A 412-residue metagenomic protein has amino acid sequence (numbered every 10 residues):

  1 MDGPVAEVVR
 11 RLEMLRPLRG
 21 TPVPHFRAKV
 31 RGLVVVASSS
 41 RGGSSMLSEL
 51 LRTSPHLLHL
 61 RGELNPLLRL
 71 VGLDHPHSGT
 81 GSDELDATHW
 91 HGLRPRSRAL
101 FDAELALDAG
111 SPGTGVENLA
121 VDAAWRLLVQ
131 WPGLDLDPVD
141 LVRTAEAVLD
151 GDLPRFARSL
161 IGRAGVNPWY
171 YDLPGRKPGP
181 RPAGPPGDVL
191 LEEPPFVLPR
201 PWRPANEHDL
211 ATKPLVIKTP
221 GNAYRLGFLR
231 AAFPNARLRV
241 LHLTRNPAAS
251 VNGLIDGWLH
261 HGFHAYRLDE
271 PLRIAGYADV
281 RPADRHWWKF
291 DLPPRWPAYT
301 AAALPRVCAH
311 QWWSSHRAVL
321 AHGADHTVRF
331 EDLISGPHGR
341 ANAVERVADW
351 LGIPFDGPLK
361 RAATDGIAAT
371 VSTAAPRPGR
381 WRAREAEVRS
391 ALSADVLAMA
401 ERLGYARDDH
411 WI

Functional and structural regions predicted by a protein language model:
M1-K29, L33-V34, V129, D135-L136 (+5 more regions): PAPS-dependent sulfotransferases, especially Golgi type II membrane carbohydrate sulfotransferases
A37-S38, K218: The Walker A (P-loop) glycine that initiates the GxxxxGKT/S ATP-binding motif of P-loop NTPases
S44-L58: A conserved segment at the C-terminal end of the G1
M46, G227-A232: A short acidic, amphipathic alpha-helical/loop segment
P55, N235-R239, H322-D325: Short glycine-/polar-rich loops that comprise or flank the Walker A/P-loop and associated switch/sensor motifs
E63-L215, D279-P294: PAPS-dependent sulfation machinery
L215-K218, T327-R329: Short catalytic-loop micro-motif centered on adjacent basic/acidic residues
K218-G221, N235-G257: Conserved phosphate-donor/acceptor-positioning beta-strand/loop module used by diverse small-molecule
